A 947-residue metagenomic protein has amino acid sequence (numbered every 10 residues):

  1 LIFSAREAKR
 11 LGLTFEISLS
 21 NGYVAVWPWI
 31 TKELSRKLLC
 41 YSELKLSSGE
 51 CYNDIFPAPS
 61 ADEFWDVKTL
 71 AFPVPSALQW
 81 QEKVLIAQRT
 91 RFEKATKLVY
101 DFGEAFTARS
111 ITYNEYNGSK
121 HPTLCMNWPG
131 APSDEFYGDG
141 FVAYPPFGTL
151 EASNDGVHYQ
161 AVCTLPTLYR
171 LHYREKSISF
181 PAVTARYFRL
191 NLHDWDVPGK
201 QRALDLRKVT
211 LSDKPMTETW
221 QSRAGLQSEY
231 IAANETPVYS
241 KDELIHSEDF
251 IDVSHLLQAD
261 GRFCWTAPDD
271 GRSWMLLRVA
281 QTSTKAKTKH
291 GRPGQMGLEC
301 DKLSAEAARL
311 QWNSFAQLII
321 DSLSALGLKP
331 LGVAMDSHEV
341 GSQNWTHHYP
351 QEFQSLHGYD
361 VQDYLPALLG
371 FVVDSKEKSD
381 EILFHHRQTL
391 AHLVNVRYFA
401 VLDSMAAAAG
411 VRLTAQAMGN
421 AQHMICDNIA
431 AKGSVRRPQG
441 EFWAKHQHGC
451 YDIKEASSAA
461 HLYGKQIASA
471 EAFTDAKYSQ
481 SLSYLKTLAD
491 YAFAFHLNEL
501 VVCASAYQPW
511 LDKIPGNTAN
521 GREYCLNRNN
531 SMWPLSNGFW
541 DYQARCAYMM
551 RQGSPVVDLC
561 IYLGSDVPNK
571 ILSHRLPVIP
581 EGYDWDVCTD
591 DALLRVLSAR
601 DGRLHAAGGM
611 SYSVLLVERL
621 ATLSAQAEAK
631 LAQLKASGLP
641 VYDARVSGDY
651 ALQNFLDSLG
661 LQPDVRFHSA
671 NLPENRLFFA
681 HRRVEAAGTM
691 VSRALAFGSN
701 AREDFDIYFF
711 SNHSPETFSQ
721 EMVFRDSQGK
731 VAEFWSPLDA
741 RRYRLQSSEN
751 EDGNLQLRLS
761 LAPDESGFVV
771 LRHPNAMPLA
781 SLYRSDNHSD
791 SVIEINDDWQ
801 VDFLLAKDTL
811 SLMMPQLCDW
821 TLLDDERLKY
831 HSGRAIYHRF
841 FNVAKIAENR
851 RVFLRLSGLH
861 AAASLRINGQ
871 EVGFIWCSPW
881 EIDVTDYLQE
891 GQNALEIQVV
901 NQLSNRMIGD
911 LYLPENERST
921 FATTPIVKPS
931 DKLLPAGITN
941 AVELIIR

Functional and structural regions predicted by a protein language model:
L1-W80, K94, G103, A108-S110 (+12 more regions): Carbohydrate-binding surfaces of carbohydrate-active enzymes
W29-R89, V162-T164, R174, D194-D321: Catalytic and substrate-binding clefts that recognize carbohydrates or anionic sugar/phosphate headgroups
V84-V157, H172-I245: Aromatic, loop-rich ligand-recognition surfaces of beta-strand-rich domains
I86-K94, L98-D101, S212-D213, C818-H831 (+1 more regions): Non-catalytic, glycine-rich low-complexity segments
D155, R866-G873: Short strand-turn-strand beta-turns centered on an Asx-Gly dipeptide
Q160-P181, W876-P879: Extracellular carbohydrate recognition and processing domains and analogous Trp-centered ligand-binding platforms
F188-D194, S766-F768, V852, E890-D910: Short, well-structured beta-strand segments enriched in hydrophobic/aromatic residues within extracellular or lumenal
F841-V843, A847-N868, L895-V899: Aromatic-lined ligand-binding clefts that engage carbohydrates, nucleic acids, or primary amines
